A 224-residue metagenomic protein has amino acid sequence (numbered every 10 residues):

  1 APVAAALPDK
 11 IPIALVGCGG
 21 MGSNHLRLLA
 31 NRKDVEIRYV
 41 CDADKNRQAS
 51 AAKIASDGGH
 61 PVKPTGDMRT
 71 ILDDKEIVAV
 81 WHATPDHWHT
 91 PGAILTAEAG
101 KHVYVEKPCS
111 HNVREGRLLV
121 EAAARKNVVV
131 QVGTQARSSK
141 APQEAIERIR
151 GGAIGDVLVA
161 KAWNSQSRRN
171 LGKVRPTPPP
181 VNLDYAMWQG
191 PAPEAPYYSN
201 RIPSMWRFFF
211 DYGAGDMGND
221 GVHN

Functional and structural regions predicted by a protein language model:
P2-D57, A136-S139: N-terminal Rossmann-like dinucleotide-binding module
G17, M21, K126-Q131, A136-N224: Predominantly a Rossmann-like dinucleotide-binding segment in NAD(P)-dependent oxidoreductases
S23, Q48-K53, R69-T70, T90-L95 (+3 more regions): Pocket-flanking alpha-helical
P61-D67: Conserved SAM-binding strand-loop segment of SAM-dependent methyltransferases
A79-H82: N-terminal Rossmann-like NAD(P) cofactor-binding module of classical short-chain dehydrogenase/reductase
P85-D86, T90-S138, G152: Beta-strand-loop-alpha-helix segment that lines the small-molecule cofactor/substrate pocket of alpha/beta enzymes
